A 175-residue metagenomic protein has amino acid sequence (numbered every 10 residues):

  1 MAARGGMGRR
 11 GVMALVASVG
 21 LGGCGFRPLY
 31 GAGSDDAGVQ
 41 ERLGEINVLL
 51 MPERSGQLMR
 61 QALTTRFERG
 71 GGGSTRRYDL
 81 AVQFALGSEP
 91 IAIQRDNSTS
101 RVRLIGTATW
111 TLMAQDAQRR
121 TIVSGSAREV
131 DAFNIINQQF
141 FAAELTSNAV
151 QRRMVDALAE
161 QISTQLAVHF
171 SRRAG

Functional and structural regions predicted by a protein language model:
M1-G20: N-terminal secretory signal peptides and thylakoid transit peptides that target proteins across membranes
G5, L145-G175: C-terminal/domain-edge helix-coil "capping" segments
G22-E41: Bacterial Sec signal peptide processing site at the extreme N-terminus
L43-R77: Post-signal-peptide N-terminal segment of Sec-exported extracytoplasmic proteins
E45, L49, E53, F141-R152: Active-site oxyanion-binding pockets that recognize sulfate/phosphate
F67-G71, L112-D116, Q161-F170: Sec/Tat-exported extracytoplasmic proteins
G70-R77, A81-S126, V130-N148: Surface-exposed short loop/turn segments
